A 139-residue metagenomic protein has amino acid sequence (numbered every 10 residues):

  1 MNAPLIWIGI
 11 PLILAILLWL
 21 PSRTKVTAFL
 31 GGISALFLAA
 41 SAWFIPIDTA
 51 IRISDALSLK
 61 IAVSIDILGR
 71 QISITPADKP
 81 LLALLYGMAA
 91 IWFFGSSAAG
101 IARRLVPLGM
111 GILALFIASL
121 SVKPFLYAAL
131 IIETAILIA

Functional and structural regions predicted by a protein language model:
N2-I6, I13-G109: Transmembrane helix-loop-helix hairpins at membrane boundaries of multipass inner-membrane proteins
P107-A139: Alpha-helical multi-pass transmembrane bundles of energy-transducing inner-membrane proteins
